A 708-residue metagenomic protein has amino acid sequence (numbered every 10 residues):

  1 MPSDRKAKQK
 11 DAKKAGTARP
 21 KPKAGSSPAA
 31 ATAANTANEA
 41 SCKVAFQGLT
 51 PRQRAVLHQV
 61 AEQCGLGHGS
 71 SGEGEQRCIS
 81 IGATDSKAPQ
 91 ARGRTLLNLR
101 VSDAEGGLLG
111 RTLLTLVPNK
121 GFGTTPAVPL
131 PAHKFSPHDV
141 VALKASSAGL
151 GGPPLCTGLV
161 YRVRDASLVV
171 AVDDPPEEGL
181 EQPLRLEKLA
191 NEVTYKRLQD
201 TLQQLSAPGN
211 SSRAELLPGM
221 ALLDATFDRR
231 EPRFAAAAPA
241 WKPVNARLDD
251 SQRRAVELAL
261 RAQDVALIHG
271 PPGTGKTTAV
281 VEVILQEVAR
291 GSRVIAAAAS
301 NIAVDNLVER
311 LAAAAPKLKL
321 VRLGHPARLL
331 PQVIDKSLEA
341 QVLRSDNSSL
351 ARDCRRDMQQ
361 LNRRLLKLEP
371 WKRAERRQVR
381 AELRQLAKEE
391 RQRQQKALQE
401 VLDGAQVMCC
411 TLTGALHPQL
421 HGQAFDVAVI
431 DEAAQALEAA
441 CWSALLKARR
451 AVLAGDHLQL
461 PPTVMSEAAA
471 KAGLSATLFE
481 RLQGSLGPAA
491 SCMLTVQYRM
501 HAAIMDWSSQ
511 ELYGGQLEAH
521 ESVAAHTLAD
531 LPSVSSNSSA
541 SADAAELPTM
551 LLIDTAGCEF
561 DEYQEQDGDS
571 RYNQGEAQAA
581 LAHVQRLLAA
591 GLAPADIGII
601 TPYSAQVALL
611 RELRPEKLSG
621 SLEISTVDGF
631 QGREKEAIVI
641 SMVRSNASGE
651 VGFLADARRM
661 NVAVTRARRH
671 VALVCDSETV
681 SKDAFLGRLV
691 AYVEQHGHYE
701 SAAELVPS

Functional and structural regions predicted by a protein language model:
M1-D85: Intrinsic disorder
P20-P22, D85-P137, Q204, L552 (+1 more regions): A helicase ATPase "motif cassette" and its flanking acidic/Ser/Thr-rich regulatory loops
A45-Q47, G67-G69, S80-G82, T115-V117 (+15 more regions): Beta-strand cores of modular interaction/reader domains in eukaryotic scaffold and signaling proteins, especially PDZ
G121-E257, A312, K317, R328-L368 (+1 more regions): Pre-ATPase regulatory/linker segments immediately N-terminal to the P-loop/RecA-like helicase/translocase core
P131, L159, L398, S625-T626: Short, conserved secondary-structure segments in the cores of folded domains
S147, G179, D228, P232-Q341 (+5 more regions): ASCE P-loop NTPase helicase motor core
R290, T413-S708: Conserved helicase motor core of SF1/SF2 NTP-dependent helicases
R352-A405, G422: Conserved ATP-dependent motor core of P-loop NTPases, especially the RecA-like helicase ATPase domain
